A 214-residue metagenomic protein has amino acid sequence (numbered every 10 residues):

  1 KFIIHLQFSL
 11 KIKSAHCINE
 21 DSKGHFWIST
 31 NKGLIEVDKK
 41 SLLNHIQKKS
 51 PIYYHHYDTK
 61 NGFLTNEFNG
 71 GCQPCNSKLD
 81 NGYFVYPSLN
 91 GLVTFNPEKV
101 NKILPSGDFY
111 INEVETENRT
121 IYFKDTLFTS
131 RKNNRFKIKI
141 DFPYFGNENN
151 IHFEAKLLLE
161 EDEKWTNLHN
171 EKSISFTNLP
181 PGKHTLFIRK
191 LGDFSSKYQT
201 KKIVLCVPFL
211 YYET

Functional and structural regions predicted by a protein language model:
K1-T214: Residue-level "micro-hotspots" composed of small/polar
